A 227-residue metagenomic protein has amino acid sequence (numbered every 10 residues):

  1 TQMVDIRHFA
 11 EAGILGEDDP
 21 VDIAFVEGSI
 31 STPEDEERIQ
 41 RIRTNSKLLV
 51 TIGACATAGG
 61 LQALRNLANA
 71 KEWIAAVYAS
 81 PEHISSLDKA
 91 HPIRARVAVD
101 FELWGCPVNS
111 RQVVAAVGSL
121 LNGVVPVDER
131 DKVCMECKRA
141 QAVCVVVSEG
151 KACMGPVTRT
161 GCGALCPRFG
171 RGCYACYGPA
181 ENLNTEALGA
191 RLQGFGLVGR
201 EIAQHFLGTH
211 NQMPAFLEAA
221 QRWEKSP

Functional and structural regions predicted by a protein language model:
T1-F25, E36, Q40-L48, K71-P227: Iron-sulfur (Fe-S) cluster-binding modules
G28-I30, A54: Short glycine-/small-residue-rich Rossmann-like dinucleotide-binding loops
T51: Catalytic or ion-translocation cores adjacent to nucleophile or general acid/base/metal-coordination motifs in diverse
C55-G60: Short gly/pro/ser/thr-enriched loop/turn and capping motifs at secondary-structure boundaries
N66-A70: Short, hinge-like loop/turn segments at secondary-structure boundaries
